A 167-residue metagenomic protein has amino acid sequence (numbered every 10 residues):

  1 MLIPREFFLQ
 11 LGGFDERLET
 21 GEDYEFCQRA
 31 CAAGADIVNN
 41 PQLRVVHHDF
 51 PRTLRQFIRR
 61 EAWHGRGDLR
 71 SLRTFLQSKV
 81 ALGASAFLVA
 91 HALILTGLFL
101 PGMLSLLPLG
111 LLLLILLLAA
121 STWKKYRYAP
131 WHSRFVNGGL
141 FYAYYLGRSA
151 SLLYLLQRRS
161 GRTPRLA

Functional and structural regions predicted by a protein language model:
M1-G12: Conserved nucleotide-sugar donor-binding and metal-coordinating catalytic region shared by glycosyltransferases
G12, D49, Q157: Short, flexible helix/strand-to-coil boundary loops that buttress conserved ligand/catalytic motifs in alpha/beta
D15-L76: Catalytic donor/gating beta->alpha subdomain of glycosyltransferases that bind UDP-sugars
D49, L54-L104, Y128-R134, P164-A167: Basic/Trp-rich segment in TM-proximal cytosolic loops or flexible interdomain/linker regions
A86-R159: Membrane-embedded multi-pass helical conduit in multi-pass membrane proteins, especially envelope-biosynthetic
